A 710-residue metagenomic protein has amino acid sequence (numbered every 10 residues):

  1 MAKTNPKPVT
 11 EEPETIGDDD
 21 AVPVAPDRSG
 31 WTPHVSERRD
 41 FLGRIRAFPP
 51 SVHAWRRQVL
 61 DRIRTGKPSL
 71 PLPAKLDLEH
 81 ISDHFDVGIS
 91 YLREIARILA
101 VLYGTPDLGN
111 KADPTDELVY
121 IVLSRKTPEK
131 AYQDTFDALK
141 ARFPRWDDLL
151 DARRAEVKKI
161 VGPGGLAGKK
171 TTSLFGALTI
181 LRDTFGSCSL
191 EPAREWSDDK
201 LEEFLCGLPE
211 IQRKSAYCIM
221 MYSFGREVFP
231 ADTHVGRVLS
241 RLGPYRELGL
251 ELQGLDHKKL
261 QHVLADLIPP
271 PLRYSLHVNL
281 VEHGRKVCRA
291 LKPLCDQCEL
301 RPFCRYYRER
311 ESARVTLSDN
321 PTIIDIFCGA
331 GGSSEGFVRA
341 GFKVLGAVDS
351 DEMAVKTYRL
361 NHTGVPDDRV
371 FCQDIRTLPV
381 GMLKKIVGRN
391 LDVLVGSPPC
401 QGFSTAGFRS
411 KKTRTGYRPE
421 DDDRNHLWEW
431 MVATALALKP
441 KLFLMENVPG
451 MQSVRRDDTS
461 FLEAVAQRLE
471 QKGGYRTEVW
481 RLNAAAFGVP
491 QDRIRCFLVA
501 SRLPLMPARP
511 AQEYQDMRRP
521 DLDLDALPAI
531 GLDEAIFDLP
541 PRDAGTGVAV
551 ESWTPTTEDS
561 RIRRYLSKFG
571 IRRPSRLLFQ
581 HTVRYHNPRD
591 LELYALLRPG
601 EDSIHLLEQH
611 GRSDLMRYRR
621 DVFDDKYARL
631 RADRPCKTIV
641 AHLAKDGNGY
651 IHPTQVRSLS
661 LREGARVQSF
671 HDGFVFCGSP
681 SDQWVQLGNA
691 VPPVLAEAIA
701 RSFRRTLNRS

Functional and structural regions predicted by a protein language model:
M1-N110, K258, D266, R285-R314 (+1 more regions): Intrinsically disordered, low-complexity, charged terminal extensions of DNA damage-control enzymes
I89-R93, R97-E309: Catalytic cores of DNA base-excision repair glycosylases
P144, F224, F342, G474-Y475: Short phosphate-binding/catalytic loops that engage adenosine nucleotides
L280, L482, I536, I639-V640 (+1 more regions): Bulky hydrophobic/aromatic "packing anchor" residues in well-ordered structure
C298, G329, L394-S397, M431 (+7 more regions): Conserved small-residue
L317-K439, P449-E463: Core alpha/beta nucleotide-donor-binding catalytic domains of modification enzymes
G381-G388, T405-D614: Class I S-adenosyl-L-methionine
P555-S710: C-terminal target-recognition/interaction regions appended to catalytic cores
